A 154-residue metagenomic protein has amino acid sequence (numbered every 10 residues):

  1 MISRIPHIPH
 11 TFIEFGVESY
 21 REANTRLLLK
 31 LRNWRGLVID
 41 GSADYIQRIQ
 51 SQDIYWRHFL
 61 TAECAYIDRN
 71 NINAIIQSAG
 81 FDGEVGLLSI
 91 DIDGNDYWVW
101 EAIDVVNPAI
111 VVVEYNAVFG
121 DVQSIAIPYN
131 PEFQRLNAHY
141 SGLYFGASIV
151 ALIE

Functional and structural regions predicted by a protein language model:
M1-S78, G83, L87-I90: SAM cofactor-binding core of SAM-dependent methyltransferases, primarily the Rossmann-like beta-alpha-beta module
L27, W34-R35, G83-I90, G94-E154: Conserved acidic-Pro-Pro-aromatic motif
